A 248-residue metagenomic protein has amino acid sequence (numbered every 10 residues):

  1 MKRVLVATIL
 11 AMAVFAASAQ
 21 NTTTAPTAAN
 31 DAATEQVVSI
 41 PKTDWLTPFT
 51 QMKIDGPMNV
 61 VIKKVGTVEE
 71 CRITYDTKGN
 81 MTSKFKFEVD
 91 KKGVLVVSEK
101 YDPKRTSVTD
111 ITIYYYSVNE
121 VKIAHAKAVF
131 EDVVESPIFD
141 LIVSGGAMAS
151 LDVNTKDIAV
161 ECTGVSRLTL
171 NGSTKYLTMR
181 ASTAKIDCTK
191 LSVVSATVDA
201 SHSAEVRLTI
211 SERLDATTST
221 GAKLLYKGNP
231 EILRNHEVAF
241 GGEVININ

Functional and structural regions predicted by a protein language model:
M1-A181, K185-N248: Intrinsically disordered, low-complexity terminal regions
